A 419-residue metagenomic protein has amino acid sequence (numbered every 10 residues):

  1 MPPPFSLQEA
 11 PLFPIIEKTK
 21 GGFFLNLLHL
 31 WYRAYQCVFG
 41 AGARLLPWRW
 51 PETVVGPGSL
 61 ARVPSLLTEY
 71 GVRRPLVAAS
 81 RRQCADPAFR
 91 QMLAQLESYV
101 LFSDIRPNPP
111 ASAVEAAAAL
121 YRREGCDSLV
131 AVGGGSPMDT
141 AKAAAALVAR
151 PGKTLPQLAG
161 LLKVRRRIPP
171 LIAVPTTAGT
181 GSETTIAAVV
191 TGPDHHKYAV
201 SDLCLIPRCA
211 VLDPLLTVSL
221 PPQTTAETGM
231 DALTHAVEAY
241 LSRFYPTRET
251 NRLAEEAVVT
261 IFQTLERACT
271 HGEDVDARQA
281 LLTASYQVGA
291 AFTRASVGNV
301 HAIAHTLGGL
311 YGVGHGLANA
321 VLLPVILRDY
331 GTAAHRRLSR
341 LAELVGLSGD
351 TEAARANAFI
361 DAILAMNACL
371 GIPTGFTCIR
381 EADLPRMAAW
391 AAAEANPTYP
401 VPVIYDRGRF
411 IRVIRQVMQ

Functional and structural regions predicted by a protein language model:
L12-A34, L338, S348-Q419: C-terminal charged capping/lid subdomain of soluble metabolic enzymes
K20-S128: ATP/NTP phosphate-donor binding region
L60-V63, A85-P87, A111-V114, S136-A141 (+3 more regions): Short glycine/serine/threonine-rich phosphate/pyrophosphate-binding segments that cradle anionic phosphate groups
S112-A119, R123-L215: Glycine/threonine-rich beta-strand-loop-alpha-helix active-site module that forms ligand/phosphate-binding
A187-A295: Carboxylate- and glycine-rich phosphate/diphosphate-binding segment that chelates Mg2+/Mn2+
F244-L253, A268-A280, A295-V300, A353-A356 (+2 more regions): Flexible, glycine/charged-enriched surface loops at secondary-structure junctions
A295-A358, L364: C-terminal catalytic subdomain
